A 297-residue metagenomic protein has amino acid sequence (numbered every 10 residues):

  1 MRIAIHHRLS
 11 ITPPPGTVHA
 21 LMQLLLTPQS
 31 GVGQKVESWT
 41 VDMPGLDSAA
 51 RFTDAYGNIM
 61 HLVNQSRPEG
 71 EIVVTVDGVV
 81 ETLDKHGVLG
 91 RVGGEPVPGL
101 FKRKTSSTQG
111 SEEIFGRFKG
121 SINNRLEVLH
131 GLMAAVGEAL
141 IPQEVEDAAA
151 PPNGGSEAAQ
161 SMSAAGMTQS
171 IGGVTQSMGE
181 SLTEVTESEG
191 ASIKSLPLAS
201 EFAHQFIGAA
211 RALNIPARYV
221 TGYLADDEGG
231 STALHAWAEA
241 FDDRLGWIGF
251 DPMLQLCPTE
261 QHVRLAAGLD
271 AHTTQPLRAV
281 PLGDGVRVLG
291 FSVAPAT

Functional and structural regions predicted by a protein language model:
M1-H86: Intrinsically disordered, low-complexity N-terminal segments that are enriched in acidic
L25-T27, D42-P44, D77, E239 (+3 more regions): Residues in well-ordered beta-strands of folded domains
T27-V36, I193-S200, H204-F206: Short low-complexity stretches enriched in small and charged residues
M60, G93-G94: Short, glycine/charge-rich beta-strand/loop segments that flank catalytic centers and engage negatively charged groups
P68-E71, R125, L213, D243: A short, structured loop/turn motif at beta-sheet edges
V80-D84, E95-P197, Q205-I207, L213 (+2 more regions): Secondary-structure boundary elements
H86-V92, F250: Short, charged, solvent-exposed linker or helix-capping segments at domain edges/interfaces that act as flexible hinges
E157, M162, I171, S177-M178 (+2 more regions): Hydrophobic/aromatic-rich core segments of domains that either
